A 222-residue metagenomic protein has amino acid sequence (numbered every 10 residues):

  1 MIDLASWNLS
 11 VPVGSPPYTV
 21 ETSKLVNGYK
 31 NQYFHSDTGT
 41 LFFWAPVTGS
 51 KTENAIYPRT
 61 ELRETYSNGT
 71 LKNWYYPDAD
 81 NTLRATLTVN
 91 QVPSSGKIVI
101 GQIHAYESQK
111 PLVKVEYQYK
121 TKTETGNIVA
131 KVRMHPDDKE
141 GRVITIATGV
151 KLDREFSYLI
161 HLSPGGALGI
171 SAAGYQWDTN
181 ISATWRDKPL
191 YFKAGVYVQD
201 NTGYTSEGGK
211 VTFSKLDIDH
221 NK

Functional and structural regions predicted by a protein language model:
M1-P16, D80-T82, S95, G149 (+1 more regions): Ligand-recognition surfaces built from glycine- and aromatic
A5, V11-H35: Beta-strand-rich N-terminal accessory domains
L25-V26, K30-V129, D219-N221: Secretory/extracellular carbohydrate-interaction modules and structurally similar beta-sandwich "look-alikes"
D37-G39, A79-N81, P111, R154 (+3 more regions): Residues that flank catalytic or metal-binding motifs in active/ligand-binding sites
A85, R154-L162, L168-I170: Short tryptophan-centered beta-strand motifs in secreted/extracellular beta-sheet-rich domains of glycan-recognition
K110-V113, E140-I144, Q176-N180: Surface-exposed loop/edge segments in extracytoplasmic proteins
V132-S157: Short, aromatic/His-centered strand-loop micro-motif at the edge of beta-sheets
S171-Y175: Short strand-turn-strand beta-turns centered on an Asx-Gly dipeptide
